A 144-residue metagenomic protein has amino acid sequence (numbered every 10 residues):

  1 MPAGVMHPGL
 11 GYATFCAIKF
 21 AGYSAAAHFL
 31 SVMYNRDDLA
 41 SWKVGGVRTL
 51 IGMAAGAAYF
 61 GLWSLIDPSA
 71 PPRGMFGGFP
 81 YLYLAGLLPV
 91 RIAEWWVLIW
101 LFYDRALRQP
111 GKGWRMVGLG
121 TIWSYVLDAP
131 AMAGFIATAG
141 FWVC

Functional and structural regions predicted by a protein language model:
M1-C144: Juxtamembrane/disordered regions of integral membrane proteins
